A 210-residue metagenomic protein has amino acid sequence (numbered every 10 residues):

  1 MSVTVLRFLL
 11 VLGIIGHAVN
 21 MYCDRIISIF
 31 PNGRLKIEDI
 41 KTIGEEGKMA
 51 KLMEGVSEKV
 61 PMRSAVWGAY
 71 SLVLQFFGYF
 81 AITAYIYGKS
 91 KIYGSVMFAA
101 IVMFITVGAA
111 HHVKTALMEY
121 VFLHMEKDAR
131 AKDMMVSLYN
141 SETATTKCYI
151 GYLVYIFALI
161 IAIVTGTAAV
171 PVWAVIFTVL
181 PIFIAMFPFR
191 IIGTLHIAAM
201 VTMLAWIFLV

Functional and structural regions predicted by a protein language model:
M1-V210: Hydrophobic, aromatic-enriched alpha-helical segments typical of multi-pass transmembrane helices
